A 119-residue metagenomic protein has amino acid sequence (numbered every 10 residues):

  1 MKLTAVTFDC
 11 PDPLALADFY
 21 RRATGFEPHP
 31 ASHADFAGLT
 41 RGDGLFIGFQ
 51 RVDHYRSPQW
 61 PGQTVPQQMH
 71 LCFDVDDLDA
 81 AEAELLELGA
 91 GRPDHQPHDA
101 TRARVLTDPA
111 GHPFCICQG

Functional and structural regions predicted by a protein language model:
M1-D18, R22, Q68-F73, C117: N-terminal beta-strand motif that seeds the catalytic metal site of vicinal oxygen chelate
T7-I47, R51-D53, A80-A83, E87-R102: Core segments of cupin and vicinal oxygen chelate
D12, D77, D108: Acidic di-acidic motifs
G38-L39, W60-Q63: Short secondary-structure boundary/capping segments
L39-D43, L106-P109, G119: Active-site beta-strand termini and strand-to-loop segments that position acidic
H54-W60: A short, acidic/glycine-rich surface segment
Q63-L86: Mid-chain, well-packed structural core segment of small domains
